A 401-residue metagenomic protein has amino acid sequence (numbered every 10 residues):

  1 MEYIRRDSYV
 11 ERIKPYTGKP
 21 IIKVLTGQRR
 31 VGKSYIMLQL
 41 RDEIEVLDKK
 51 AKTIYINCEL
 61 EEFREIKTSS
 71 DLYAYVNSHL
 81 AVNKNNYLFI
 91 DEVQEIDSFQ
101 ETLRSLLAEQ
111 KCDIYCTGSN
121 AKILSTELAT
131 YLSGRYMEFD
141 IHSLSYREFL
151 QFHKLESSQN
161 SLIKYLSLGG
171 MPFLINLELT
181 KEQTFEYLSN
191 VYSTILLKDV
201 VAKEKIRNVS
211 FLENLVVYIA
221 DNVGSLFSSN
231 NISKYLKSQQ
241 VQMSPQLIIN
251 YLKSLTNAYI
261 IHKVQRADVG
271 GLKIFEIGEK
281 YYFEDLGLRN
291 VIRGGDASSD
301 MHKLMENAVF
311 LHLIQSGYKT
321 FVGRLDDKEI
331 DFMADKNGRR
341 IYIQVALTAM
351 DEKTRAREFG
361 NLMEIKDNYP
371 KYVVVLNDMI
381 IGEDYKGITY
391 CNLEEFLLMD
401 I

Functional and structural regions predicted by a protein language model:
I4-G18: Pre-Walker A adenine-sensing motif
L25: Hydrophobic anchor at the beta1->P-loop junction of P-loop NTPases
S34: Walker A/P-loop
I54-K84: Short glycine-rich substrate-engagement loop in P-loop NTPases that contacts/grips substrate
S119-A121, T126-L226, N230, H262: Interdomain motor-coupling "hinge/lid" segment immediately C-terminal to the ATP-binding subdomain of NTP-driven enzymes
K181-R340: Accessory nucleic acid-recognition modules appended to NTPase machines
G323, L347-L393: Catalytic cores of nucleic-acid endonucleases
